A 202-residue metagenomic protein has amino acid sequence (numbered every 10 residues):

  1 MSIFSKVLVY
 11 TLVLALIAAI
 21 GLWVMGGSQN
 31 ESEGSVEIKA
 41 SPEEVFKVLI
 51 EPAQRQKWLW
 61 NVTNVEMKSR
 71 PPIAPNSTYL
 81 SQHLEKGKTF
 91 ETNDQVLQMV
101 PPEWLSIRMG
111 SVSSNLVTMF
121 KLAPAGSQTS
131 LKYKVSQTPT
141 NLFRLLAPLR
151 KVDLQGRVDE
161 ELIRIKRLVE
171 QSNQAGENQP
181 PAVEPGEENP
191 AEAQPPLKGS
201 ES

Functional and structural regions predicted by a protein language model:
I3-E66: Hydrophobic ligand-binding cavity/cleft-lining segments
F4, R108-E160, I165-R167: Beta-strand/loop substructures that line and gate deep hydrophobic ligand-binding cavities in soluble
S28-N30, P71, P75, K88 (+2 more regions): Residue-level preference for beta-strand/loop junctions
G34-V36, S81, T92-Q98, L116-P124 (+1 more regions): Hydrophobic/aromatic beta-strand elements that line small-molecule binding cavities or substrate pockets in beta-rich
K39-E43, R70-P75, L97-E103, K121-S130 (+2 more regions): A short, structured loop/turn motif at beta-sheet edges
E44-L49, R55, Y79, V96 (+3 more regions): Hydrophobic pocket/interface hotspot
A53-E91, L97-W104, G186-E187, G199-E201: Short beta-edge strand/loop motif at the mouth of beta-sheet-based domains
K166-S202: Short, highly charged C-terminal tails/helix-capping segments
